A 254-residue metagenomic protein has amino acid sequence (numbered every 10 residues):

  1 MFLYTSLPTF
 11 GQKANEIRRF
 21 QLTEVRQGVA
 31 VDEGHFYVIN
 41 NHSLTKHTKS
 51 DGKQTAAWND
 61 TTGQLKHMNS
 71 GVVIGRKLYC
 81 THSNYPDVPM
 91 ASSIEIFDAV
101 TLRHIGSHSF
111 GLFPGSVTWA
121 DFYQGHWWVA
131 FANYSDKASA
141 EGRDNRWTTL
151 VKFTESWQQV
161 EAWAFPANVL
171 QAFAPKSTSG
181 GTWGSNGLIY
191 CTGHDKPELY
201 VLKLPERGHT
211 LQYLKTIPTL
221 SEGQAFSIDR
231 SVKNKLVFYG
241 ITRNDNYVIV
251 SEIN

Functional and structural regions predicted by a protein language model:
I17-T23, W58-G63, H108-F113, W163-P175 (+1 more regions): Surface loop/turn motifs at the tips and blade-to-blade linkers of beta-strand repeat domains
R18-H42, H67-N69: Beta-strand-rich domains and repeat architectures in extracellular enzymes and scaffolds, especially beta-propellers
E24-V25, K66-H67, M90, P114-S116 (+3 more regions): Beta-rich catalytic cores
G52-S92: Blade-loop segments of beta-propeller domains
T81-A91, A130-W147, V248-V250: Short, conserved, GDST-rich strand-edge loop motifs in beta-rich repeat architectures
A91-T101, D144-W157, L199-E206, E252-N254: Beta-propeller blade signature
N168-P205: Loop/turn-rich, solvent-exposed surfaces of beta-rich toroidal or solenoidal domains
H209-S231: Conserved blade-ending motifs and adjacent loop-strand segments that build the rim/top face of beta-propeller domains
